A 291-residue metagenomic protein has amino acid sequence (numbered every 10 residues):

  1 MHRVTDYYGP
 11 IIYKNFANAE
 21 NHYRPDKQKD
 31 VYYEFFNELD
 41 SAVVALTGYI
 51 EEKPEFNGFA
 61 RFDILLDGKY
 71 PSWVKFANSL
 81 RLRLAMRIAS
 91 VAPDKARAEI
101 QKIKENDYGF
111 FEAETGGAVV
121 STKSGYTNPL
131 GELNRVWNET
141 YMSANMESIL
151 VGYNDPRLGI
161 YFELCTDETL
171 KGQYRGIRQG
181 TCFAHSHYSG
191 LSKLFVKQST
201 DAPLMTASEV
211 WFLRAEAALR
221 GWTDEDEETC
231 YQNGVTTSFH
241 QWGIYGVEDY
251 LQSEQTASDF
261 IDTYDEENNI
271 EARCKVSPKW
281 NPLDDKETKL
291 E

Functional and structural regions predicted by a protein language model:
M1-D249, L283-L290: Structured, solvent-exposed acidic/aromatic patches
F239-E291: C-terminal functional modules
